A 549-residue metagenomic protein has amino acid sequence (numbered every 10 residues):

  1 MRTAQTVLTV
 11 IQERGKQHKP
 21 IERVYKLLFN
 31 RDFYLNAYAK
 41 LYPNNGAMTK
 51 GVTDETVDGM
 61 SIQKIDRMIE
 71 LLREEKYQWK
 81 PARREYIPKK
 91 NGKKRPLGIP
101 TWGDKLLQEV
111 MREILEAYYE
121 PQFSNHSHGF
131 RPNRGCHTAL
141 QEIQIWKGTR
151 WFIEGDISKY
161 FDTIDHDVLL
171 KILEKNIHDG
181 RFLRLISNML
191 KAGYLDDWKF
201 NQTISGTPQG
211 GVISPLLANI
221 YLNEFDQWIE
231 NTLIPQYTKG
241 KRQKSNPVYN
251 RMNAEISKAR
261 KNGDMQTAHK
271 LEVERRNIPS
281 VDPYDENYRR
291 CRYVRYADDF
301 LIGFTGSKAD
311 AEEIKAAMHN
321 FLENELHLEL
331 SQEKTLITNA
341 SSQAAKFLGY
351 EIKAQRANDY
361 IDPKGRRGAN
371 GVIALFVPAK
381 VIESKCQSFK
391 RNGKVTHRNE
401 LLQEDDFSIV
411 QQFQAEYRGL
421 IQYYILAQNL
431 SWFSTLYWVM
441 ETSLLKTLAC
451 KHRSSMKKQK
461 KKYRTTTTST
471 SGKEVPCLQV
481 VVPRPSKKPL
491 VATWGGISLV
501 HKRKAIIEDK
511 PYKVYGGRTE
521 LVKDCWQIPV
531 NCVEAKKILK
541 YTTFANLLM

Functional and structural regions predicted by a protein language model:
M1-M549: Non-catalytic terminal/accessory segments
